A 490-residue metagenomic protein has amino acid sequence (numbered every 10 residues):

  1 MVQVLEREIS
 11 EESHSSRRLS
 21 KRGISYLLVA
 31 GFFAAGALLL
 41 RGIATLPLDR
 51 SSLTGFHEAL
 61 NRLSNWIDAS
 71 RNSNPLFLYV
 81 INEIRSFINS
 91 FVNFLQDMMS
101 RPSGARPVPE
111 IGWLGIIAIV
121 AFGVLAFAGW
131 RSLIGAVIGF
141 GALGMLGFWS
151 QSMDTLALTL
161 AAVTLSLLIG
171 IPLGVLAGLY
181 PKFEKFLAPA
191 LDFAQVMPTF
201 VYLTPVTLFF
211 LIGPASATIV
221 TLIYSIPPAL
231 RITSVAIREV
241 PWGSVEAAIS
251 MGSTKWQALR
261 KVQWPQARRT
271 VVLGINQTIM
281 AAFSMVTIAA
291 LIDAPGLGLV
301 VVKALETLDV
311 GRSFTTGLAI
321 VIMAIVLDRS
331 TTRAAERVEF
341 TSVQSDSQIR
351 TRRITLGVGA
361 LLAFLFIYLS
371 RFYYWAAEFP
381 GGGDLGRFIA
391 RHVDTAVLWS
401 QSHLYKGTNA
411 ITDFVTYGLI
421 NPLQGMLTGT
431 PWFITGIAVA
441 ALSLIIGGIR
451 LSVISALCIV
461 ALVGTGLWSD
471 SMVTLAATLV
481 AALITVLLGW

Functional and structural regions predicted by a protein language model:
M1-A157, T331-A476, V480: N-terminal, non-cleaved signal-anchor transmembrane helix
A121-L133, V137-I232, Q266-M280, F433 (+2 more regions): Membrane-water interface segments at the C-terminal ends of transmembrane alpha-helices in multi-pass inner-membrane
G135, Y202, V235, L297 (+1 more regions): Alpha-helical transmembrane segments and their lipid-water interface positions in multi-pass membrane proteins
V163, I219, I223, K255-I288 (+3 more regions): Transmembrane alpha-helices
A188-D192, M197, V201-T204, F314-I322 (+1 more regions): Pore- or pathway-lining transmembrane helices of multi-pass membrane proteins that form conduits for solutes/ions
A217-V220, L273-V302, R329-E336: Alpha-helical transmembrane segments and, especially, the helix-loop junctions at the ends of these helices
A229-I275: Short cytoplasmic-facing helical segments at TM-TM junctions of multi-pass membrane proteins
L297-A334: Hydrophobic alpha-helical transmembrane segments of polytopic membrane proteins
